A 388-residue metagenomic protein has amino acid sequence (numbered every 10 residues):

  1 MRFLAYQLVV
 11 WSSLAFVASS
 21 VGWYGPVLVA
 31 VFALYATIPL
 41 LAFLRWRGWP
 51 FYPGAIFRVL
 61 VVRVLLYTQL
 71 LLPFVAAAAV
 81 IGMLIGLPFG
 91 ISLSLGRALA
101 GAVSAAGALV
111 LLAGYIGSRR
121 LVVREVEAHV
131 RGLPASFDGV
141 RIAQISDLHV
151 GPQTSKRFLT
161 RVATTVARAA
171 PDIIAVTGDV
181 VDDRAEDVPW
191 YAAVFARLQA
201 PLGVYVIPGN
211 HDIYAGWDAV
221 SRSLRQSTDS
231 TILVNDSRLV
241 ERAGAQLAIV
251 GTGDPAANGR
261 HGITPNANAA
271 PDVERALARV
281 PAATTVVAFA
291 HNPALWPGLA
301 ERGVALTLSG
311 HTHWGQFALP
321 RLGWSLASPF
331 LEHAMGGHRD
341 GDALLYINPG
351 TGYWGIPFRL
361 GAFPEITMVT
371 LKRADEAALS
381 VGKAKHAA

Functional and structural regions predicted by a protein language model:
M1-R119, A378, K385-A388: Non-catalytic terminal accessory segments
M1-S12, G25, I38-I56, A105-V194: N-terminal active-site segment of His-dependent metallophosphoesterases
V10, V17-A18, F89-A102, E127-H129 (+3 more regions): Short, charge-rich amphipathic segments
L133-A388: Soluble catalytic domains of enzymes that build or remodel membrane lipids, polysaccharides, and related
